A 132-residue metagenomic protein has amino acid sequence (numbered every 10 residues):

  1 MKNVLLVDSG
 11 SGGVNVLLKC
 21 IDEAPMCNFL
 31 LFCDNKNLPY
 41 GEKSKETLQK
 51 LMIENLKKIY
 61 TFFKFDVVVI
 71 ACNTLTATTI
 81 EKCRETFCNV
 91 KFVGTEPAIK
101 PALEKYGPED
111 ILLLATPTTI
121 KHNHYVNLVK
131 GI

Functional and structural regions predicted by a protein language model:
M1-I132: Non-catalytic structural scaffold of enzyme domains
